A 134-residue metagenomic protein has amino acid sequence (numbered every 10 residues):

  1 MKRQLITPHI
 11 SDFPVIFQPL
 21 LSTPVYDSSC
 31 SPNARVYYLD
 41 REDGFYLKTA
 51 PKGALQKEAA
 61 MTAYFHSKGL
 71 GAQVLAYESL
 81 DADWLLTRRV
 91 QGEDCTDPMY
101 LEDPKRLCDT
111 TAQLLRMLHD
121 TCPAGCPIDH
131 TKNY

Functional and structural regions predicted by a protein language model:
I6-P14, D120-Y134: An alpha-helical support segment within catalytic cores of ATP-dependent transferases
T7, S11-D12, N33, G44-L86 (+1 more regions): A conserved alpha-helical element in kinase catalytic cores
D12-D40: ATP-binding glycine-rich phosphate-binding loop
L21, L70-Q73, C126: Secondary-structure boundary/capping signal
